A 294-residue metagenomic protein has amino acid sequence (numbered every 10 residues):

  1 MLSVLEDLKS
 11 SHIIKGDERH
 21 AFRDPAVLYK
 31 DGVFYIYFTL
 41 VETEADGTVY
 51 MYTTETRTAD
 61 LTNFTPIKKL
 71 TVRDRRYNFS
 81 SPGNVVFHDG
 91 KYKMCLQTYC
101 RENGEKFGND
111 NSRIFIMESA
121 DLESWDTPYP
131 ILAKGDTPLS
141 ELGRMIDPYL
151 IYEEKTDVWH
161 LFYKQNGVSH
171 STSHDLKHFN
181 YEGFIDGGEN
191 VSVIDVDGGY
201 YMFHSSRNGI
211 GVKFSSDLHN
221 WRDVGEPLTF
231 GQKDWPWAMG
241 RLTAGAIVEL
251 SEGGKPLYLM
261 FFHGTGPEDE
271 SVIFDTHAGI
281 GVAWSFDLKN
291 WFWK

Functional and structural regions predicted by a protein language model:
M1-K294: Carbohydrate-active catalytic/glycan-binding domains of CAZyme proteins, especially the secreted or lumenal ectodomains
